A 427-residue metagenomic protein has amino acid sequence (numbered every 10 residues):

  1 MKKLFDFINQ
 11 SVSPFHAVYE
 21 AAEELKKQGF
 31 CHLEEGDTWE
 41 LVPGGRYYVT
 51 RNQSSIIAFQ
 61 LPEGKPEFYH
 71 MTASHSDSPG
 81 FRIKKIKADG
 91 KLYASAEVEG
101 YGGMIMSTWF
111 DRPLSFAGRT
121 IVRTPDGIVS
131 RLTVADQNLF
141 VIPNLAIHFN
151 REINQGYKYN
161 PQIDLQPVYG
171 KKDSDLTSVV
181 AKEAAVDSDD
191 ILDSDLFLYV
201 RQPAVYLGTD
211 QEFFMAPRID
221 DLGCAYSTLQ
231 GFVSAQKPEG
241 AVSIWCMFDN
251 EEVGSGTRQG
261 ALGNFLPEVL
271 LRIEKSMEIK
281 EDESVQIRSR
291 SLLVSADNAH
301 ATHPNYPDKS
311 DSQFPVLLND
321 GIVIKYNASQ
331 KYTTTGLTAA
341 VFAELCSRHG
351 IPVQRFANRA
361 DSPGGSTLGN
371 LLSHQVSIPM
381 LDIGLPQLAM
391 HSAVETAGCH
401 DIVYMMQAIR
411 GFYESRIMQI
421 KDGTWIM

Functional and structural regions predicted by a protein language model:
M1-M427: N-terminal hydrophobic/helix-forming segments and targeting peptides
